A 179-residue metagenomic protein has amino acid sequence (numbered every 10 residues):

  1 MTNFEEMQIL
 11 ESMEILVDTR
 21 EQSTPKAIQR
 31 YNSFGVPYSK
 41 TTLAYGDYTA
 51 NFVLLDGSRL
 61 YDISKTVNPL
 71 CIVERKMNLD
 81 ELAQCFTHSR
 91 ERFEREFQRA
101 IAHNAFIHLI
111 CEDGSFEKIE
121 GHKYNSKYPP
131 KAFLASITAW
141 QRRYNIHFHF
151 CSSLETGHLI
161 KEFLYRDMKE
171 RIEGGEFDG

Functional and structural regions predicted by a protein language model:
M1-N68, D80-G179: Non-catalytic C-terminal interaction segments of nucleic acid-processing enzymes
C71-M77: Conserved catalytic cores of phosphodiester-cleaving nucleases, focusing on short active-site segments
